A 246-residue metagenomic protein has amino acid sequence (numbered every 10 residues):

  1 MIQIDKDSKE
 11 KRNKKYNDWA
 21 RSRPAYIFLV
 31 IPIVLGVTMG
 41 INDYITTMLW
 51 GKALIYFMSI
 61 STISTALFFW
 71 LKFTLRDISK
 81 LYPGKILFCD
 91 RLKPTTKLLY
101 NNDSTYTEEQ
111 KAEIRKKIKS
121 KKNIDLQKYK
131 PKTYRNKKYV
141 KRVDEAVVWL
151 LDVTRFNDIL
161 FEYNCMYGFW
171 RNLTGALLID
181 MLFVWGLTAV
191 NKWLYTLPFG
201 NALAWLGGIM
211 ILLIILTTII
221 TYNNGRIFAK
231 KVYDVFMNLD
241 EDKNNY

Functional and structural regions predicted by a protein language model:
M1-Q110, L197-W205: N-terminal first transmembrane alpha-helix
M1-S22, L203, I215-Y246: Cytosolic/matrix-facing juxtamembrane and C-terminal tails of multi-pass cellular membrane proteins
L29-T38, M181, W185-G186, G208-L212: Hydrophobic core of alpha-helical transmembrane segments in multi-pass integral membrane proteins
I55, W205-L216: Short, charged/polar, low-complexity loop and linker segments that flank or interrupt alpha-helical bundles
I63-L71, L213-N224: Hydrophobic alpha-helical membrane-associated segments
L81-F156: Charge-rich cytosolic interhelical loops and cytosolic tails of multi-pass membrane proteins
L126-P198: Membrane-proximal, non-transmembrane alpha-helical segments
V190-L206, N223, I227: Extracellular/periplasmic helix-loop-helix junctions in multi-pass membrane proteins
